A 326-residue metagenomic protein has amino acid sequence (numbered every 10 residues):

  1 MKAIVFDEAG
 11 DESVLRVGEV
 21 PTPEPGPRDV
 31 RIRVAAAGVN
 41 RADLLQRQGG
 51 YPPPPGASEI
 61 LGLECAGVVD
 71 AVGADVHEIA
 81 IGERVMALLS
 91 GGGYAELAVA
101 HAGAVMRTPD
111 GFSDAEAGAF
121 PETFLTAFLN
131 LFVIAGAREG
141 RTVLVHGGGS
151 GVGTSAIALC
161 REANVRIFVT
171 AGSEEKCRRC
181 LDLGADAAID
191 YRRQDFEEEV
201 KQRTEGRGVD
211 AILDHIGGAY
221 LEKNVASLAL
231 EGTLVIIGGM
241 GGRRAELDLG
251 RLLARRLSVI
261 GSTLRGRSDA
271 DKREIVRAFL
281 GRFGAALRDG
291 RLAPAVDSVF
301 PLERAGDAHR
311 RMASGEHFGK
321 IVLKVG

Functional and structural regions predicted by a protein language model:
M1-I4, D289-S298, G306-G326: C-terminal capping/lid region of NAD(P)-dependent oxidoreductase domains
P21-G38, G50-G92: Glycine-rich beta-strand-centered segment in the early N-terminal region that forms part of a ligand/cofactor-binding
L45, E78, R84-G147: NAD(P)H dinucleotide-binding glycine-rich loop of Rossmann-like/cofactor-binding domains, especially the beta1-alpha1
R84, T142, R166, G232-T233 (+1 more regions): Short glycine-centered segments of the SAM/dcSAM-binding site in methyltransferase folds
A119-R193: Mid-domain Rossmann-like dinucleotide-binding core that forms the NAD(H)/NADP(H) cofactor-binding site
G147-G148, I216, G239: NAD(P)H cofactor-binding loop motif with strongest signal on the N-terminal glycine-rich segment
R161-K223, K272-I275: Adenosine-nucleotide cofactor-binding segment
A171, A219-R291, K324-G326: Glycine-rich phosphate-binding loop and adjacent beta-alpha segment of Rossmann(oid) nucleotide-cofactor-binding
